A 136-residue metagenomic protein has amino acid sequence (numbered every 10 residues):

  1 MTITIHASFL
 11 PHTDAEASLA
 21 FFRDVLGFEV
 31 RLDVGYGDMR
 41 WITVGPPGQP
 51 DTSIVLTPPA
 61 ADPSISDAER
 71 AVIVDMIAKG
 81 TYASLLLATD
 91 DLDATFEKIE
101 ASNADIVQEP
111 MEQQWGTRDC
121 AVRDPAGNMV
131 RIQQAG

Functional and structural regions predicted by a protein language model:
M1-L19, G37-R40, Y82-L87, Q133-G136: N-terminal beta-strand motif that seeds the catalytic metal site of vicinal oxygen chelate
T2, G48, I77-K79: Short, flexible hinge/linker loops that cap or flank conserved catalytic cores
L10-A61: Core segments of cupin and vicinal oxygen chelate
T13-E16, D62-M129: Vicinal oxygen chelate
G45-Q49, V122-P125, A135: Active-site beta-strand termini and strand-to-loop segments that position acidic
S53, M129-I132: Short glycine-/small-residue motifs
